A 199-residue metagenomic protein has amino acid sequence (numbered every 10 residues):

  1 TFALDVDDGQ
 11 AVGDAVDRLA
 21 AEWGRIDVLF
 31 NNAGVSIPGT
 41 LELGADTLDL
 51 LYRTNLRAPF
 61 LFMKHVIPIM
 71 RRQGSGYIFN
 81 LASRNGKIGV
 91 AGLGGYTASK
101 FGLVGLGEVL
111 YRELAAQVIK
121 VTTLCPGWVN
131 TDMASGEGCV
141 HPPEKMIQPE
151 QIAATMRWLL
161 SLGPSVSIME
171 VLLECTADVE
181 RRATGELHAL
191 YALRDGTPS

Functional and structural regions predicted by a protein language model:
A3-D14, A45: The beta1-alpha1 cofactor-binding region of Rossmann-like NAD(H)/NADP(H)-dependent oxidoreductases
N32-I37: Conserved NAD(P)H cofactor-binding loop of Rossmann-fold oxidoreductase domains
G39-Y52: Substrate-binding pocket helix/loop in short-chain dehydrogenase/reductase
M63, S99: Active-site helix of classical SDR
P68, R112-E113: Alpha-helical segment proximal to the catalytic Tyr-Lys
S83: Residue(s) in the substrate-gating loop at a strand-loop-helix junction that position the organic substrate next
T123-L124, T131, C139-G185: C-terminal helical subdomain
